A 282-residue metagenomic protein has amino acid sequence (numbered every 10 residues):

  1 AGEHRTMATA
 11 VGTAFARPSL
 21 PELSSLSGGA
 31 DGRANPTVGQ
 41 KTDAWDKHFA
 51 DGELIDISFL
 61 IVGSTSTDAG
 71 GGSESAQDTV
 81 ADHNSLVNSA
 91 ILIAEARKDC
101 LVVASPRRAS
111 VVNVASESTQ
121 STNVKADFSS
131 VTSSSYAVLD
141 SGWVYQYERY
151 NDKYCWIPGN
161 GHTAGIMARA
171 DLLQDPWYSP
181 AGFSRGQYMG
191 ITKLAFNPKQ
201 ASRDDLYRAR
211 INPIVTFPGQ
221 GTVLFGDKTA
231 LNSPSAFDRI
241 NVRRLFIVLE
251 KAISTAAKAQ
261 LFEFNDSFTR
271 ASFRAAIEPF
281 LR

Functional and structural regions predicted by a protein language model:
G2-R5, T9-R282: Structured, hydrophobic secondary-structure cores that serve as assembly/anchoring elements
